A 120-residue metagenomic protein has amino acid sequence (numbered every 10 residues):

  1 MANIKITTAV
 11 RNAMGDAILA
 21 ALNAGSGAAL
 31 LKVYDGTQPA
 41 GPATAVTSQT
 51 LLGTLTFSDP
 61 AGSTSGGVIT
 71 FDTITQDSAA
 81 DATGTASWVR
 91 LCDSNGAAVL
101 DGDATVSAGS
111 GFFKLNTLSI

Functional and structural regions predicted by a protein language model:
M1-S87, D93-I120: Small cysteine-rich, disulfide-bonded extracellular modules of the LU/uPAR three-finger superfamily and closely related
